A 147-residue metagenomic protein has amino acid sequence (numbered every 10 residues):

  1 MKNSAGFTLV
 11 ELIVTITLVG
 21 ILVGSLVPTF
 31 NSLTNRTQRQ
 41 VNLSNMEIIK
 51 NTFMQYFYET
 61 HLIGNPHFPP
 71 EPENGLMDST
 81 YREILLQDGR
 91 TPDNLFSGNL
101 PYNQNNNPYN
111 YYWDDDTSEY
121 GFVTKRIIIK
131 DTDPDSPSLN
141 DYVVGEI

Functional and structural regions predicted by a protein language model:
M1-K2, I147: N-terminal hydrophobic targeting signals that begin at the initiator methionine
K2-F30: N-terminal single-pass transmembrane signal-anchor helix
S32-N35, M46, D78, L86: General helical secondary-structure elements
N35-G64: Membrane-proximal N-terminal amphipathic helix
Y58-D135, E146-I147: Extracellular/periplasmic head regions of type IV pilus-like filament subunits
L139-V143: Carboxylate-dense, calcium-coordinating segments in secreted/extracellular and ER-lumen proteins
